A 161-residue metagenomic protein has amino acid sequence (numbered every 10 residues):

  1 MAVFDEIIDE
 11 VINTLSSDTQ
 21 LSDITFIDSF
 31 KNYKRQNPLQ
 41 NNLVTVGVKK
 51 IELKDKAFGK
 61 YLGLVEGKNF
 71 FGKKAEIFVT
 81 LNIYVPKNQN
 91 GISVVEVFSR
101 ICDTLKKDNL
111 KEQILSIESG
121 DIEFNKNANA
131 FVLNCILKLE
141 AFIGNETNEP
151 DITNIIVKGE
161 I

Functional and structural regions predicted by a protein language model:
M1-L64, E160-I161: Small/polar-rich, solvent-exposed N-terminal microdomains that initiate assembly or binding
V11, L15, F26, V46 (+3 more regions): Hydrophobic beta-strand residues in large extracellular and virion-surface proteins
V48-D55, K68, S116-K126: Short amphipathic beta-strand and strand-loop transition segments with alternating hydrophobic
E52-A57, K74-L110, I114: Acidic, Ser/Thr- and Gly-enriched intrinsically disordered low-complexity segments
A57-F58, E146-I156: Short, charged, solvent-exposed linker or helix-capping segments at domain edges/interfaces that act as flexible hinges
K68-K87, F131-F142: Oligomerization/assembly interface segments of phage tail-like spikes and tubes
G72, I152-I161: Short, cationic low-complexity segments
V94-N148: Acidic-leaning, charged glycine-interspersed low-complexity segments
